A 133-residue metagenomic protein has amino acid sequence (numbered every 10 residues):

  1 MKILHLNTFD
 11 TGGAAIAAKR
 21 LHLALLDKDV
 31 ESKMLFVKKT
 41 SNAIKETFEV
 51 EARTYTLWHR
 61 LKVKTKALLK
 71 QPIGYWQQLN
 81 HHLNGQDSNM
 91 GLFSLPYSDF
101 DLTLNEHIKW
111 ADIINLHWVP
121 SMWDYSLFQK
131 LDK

Functional and structural regions predicted by a protein language model:
M1-T54, K109-D112: N-terminal subdomain of nucleotide-sugar transferases
F9-G12, S98, V119-W123: Short beta->alpha connector loops
A17, L21, Y125-L131: A short acidic, amphipathic alpha-helical/loop segment
V50-F100: A short, charged, and often flexible helix/loop element on the N-terminal side of the glycosyltransferase catalytic
S98, T103-L104, K133: Hydrophobic, well-ordered secondary-structure scaffolds
T103-W123: Short N-terminal targeting/anchoring amphipathic segment
I113-N115, K130-K133: Active-site proximal beta-strand in glycosyltransferases
